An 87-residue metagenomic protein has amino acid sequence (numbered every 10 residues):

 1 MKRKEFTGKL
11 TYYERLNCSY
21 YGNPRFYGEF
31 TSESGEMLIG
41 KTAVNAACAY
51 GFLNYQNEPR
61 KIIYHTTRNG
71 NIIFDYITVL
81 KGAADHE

Functional and structural regions predicted by a protein language model:
K2-G22: Structural detector for short beta-strands of small beta-barrel domains
R3-T7, M37, P59-K61: Intrinsic-disorder/low-complexity, polar/charged segments enriched in Ser/Thr/Lys/Arg/Asp/Glu/Gln
T7-K9, Y27-E29, K61-I63: Beta-strand secondary-structure signal
G8, G28, G40, A49-G51: Small side chains
Y12, T42-C48, T78-A84: A short, sequence-level motif marking secondary-structure junctions
C18-T42: OB-fold (S1/OB) nucleic-acid-binding surfaces
A46-I63: Short nucleic-acid-contacting surface segments enriched for D/E, G, S/T with interspersed K/R
H65-E87: OB-fold/S1-family single-stranded nucleic acid-binding modules
